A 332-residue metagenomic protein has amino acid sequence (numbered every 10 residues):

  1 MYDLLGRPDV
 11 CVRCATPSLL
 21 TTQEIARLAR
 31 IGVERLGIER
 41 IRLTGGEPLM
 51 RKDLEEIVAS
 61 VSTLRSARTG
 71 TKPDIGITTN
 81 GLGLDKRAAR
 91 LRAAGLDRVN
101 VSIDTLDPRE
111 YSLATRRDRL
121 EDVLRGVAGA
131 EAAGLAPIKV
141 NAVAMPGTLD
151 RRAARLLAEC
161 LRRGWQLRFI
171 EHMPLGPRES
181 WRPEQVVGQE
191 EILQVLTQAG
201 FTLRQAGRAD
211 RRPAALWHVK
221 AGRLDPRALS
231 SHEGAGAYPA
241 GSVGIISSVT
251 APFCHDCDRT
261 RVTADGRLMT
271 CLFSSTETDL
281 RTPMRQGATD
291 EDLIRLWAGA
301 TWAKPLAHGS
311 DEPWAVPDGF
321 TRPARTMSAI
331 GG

Functional and structural regions predicted by a protein language model:
M1-Q23: Canonical Radical SAM [4Fe-4S] cluster-binding loop centered on the CxxxCxxC motif and its immediate flanking residues
D3-G6, Q189, T260-T263: Secreted/processed peptides and extracellular or luminal domains of membrane proteins
R7-A15, D107-A114, G176-S180, D279-R281: A short acidic, helix-capping loop that chelates divalent metal ions and anchors anionic groups
L19-R42, R51-I170: Radical SAM/AdoMet-radical enzyme domain recognition
E47: Conserved G/P- and acidic residue-centered "switch" motifs that form tight phosphate/ATP-binding loops in soluble
R109-S112, R117-A128, A132-V243, S248: Radical SAM enzyme [4Fe-4S]-AdoMet core and its adjacent flexible, acidic and glycine-rich loops/tails across
D225-P239, T250-G332: Radical SAM enzyme core and accessory elements
